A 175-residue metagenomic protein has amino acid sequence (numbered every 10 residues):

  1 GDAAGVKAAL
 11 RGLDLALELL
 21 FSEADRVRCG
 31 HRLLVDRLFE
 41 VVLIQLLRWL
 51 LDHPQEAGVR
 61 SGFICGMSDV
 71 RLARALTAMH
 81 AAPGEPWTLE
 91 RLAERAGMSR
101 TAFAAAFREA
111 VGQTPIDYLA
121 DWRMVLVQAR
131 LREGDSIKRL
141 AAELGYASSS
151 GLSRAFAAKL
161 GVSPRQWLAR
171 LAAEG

Functional and structural regions predicted by a protein language model:
D2-L10, A24-F39, L43-E85, E90-R91 (+3 more regions): Short, Lys/Arg-enriched, Trp-marked, Pro/Gly-tolerant hinge/linker segments that flank
A8-L13, S150: Short C-terminal domain-edge/linker segments immediately following a structured domain
L15-L20: Amphipathic alpha-helices of TPR/Sel1-like and other helical repeat/solenoid scaffolds
L43, F103, L152: PAPS/PAP-binding and catalytic site of the sulfotransferase fold
R74-A93, M98-S99, A105-S150, K159-V162 (+1 more regions): Terminal helix-turn-helix DNA-binding modules in bacterial transcription factors
